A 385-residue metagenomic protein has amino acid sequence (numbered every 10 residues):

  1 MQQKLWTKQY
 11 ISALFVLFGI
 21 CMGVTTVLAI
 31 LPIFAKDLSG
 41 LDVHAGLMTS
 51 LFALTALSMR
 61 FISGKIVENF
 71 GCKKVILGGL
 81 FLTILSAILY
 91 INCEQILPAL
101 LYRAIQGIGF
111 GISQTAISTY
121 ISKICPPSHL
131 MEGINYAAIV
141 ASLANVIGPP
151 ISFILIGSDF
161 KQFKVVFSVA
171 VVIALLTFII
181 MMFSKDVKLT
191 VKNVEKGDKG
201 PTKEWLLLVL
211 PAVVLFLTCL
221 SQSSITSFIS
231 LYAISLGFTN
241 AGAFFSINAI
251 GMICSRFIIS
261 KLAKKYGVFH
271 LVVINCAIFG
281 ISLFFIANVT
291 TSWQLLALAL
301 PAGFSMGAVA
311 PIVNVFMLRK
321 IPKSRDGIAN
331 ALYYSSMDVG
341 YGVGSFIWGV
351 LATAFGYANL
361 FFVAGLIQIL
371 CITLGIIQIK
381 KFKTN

Functional and structural regions predicted by a protein language model:
W6-M48, A53, Q222-Y232: Helix-loop boundary and gating motifs at the non-cytosolic
A53-F61, N145-V146, A249-F257, Y341-G342: Residue-level signature of mid-helix packing/kink "hotspots" within the transmembrane helices of 12-pass Major
M59-G71, R256-G267, T353: Helix-to-loop junctions at the C-terminal end of transmembrane segments in multipass secondary transporters
K74-I88, H270-F284: Structural signature of the two symmetry-related core transmembrane helices
L97-I105, S282, W293-P301: Paired small-residue
Y102-V140: Cytoplasmic helix-loop-helix junction between adjacent transmembrane helices in 12-TM secondary transporters
Y136-M182: Helix-loop-helix hairpin linking two adjacent transmembrane segments in secondary transporters
V171-V191, L374-I379: C-terminal membrane-cytosol helix-exit motif in multi-pass small-molecule transporters
